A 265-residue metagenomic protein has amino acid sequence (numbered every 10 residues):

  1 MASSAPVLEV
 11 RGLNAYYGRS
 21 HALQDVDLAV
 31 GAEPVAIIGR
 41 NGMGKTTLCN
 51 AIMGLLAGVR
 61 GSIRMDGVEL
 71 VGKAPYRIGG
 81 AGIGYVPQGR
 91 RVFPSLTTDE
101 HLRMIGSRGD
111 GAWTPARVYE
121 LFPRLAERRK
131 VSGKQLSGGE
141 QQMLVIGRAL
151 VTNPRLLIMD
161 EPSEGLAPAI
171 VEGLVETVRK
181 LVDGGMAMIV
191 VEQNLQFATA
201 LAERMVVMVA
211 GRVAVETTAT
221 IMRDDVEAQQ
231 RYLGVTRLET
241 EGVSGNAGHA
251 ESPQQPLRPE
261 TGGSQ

Functional and structural regions predicted by a protein language model:
L8, A22-L23: Conserved structural motif at the start of ABC-family nucleotide-binding domains
I38-R40: The feature captures the beta-strand-to-loop junction immediately N-terminal to the Walker
M53: Helix-to-loop junction immediately C-terminal to a conserved catalytic motif
A57, E69-R90, P115, E127-V131 (+1 more regions): ABC ATPase NBD coupling module
A149-L150: ABC ATPase C-loop
L157-E161: Catalytic Walker B motif of ABC-type/P-loop ATPase nucleotide-binding domains
A198-A200: A short, surface-exposed alpha-helical micro-motif characterized by mixed small hydrophobic and charged/polar residues
